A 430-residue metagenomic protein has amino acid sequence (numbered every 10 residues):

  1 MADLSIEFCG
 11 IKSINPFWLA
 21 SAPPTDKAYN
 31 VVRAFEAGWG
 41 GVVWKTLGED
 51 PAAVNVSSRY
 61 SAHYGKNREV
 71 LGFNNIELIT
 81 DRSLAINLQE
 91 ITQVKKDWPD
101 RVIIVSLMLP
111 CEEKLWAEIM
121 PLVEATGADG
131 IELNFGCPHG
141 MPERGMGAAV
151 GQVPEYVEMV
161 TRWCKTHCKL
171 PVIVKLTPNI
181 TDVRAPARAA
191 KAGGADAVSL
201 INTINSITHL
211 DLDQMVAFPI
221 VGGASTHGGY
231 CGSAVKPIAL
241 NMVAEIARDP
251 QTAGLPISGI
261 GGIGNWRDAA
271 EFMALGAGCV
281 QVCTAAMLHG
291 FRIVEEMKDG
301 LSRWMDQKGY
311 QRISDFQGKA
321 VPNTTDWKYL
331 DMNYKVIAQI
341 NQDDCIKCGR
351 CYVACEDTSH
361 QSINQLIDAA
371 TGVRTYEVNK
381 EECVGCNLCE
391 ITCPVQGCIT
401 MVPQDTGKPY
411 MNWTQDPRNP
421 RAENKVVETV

Functional and structural regions predicted by a protein language model:
M1-I104, M108-E118, M297: N-terminal capping/small domains of soluble enzymes
S21-P23, T46, L107-L109, F135 (+4 more regions): A cross-domain feature marking catalytic cores of carbohydrate-active enzymes and several ubiquitous metabolic/repair
V32-A37, G41, K96, P110-S258 (+6 more regions): Alpha/beta enzyme core
F35, A52-E69, H209-H227, M273 (+3 more regions): C-terminal helical cap(s) of enzyme catalytic domains, especially alpha/beta-barrels
G65-V70, K236, D299-C348, V353 (+2 more regions): Extended, intrinsically disordered, low-complexity segments
D344, A354, E381-E382, T392: Short pre-active-site segment immediately N-terminal to redox-active cysteine/selenocysteine motifs in thiol-based
R350-T371, L388-G407: Iron-sulfur cluster-binding cysteine motifs and their immediate structural context in ferredoxin-like electron-transfer
T371-L388, K408-K425: Short microdomains enriched in Cys/His and/or Lys/Arg
